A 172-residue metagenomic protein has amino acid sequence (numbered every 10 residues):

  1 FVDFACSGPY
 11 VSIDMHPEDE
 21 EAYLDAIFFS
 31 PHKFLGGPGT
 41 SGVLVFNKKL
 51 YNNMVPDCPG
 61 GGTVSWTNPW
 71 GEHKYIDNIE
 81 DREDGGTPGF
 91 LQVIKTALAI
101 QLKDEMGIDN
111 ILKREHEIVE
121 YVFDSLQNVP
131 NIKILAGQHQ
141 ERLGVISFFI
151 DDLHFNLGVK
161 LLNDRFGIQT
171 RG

Functional and structural regions predicted by a protein language model:
F1-D25: Catalytic PLP-binding core of fold-type I/II PLP enzymes
F1-D3, F28, L135, R171: Structural detector of well-ordered beta-strand residues that form the stable sheet scaffold of enzyme domains
D3-F4, I27, L44, T96 (+3 more regions): Buried hydrophobic positions in well-ordered alpha/beta secondary-structure cores of metabolic enzymes
H16-K33, G37-M54, N156-L162: Basic phosphate/pyrophosphate-binding loop/patch that engages nucleotide-derived ligands
E21, L126-V129, R165: Acidic-histidine catalytic/liganding microenvironments
F34-R114, V119-Y121: Active-site C-terminal subdomain of aminotransferase-like
E80-G85, I100-G158: Conserved small-domain helix->loop->beta segment predominantly found in fold-type I
V159-G172: Conserved PLP cofactor-binding pocket of PLP-dependent enzymes
